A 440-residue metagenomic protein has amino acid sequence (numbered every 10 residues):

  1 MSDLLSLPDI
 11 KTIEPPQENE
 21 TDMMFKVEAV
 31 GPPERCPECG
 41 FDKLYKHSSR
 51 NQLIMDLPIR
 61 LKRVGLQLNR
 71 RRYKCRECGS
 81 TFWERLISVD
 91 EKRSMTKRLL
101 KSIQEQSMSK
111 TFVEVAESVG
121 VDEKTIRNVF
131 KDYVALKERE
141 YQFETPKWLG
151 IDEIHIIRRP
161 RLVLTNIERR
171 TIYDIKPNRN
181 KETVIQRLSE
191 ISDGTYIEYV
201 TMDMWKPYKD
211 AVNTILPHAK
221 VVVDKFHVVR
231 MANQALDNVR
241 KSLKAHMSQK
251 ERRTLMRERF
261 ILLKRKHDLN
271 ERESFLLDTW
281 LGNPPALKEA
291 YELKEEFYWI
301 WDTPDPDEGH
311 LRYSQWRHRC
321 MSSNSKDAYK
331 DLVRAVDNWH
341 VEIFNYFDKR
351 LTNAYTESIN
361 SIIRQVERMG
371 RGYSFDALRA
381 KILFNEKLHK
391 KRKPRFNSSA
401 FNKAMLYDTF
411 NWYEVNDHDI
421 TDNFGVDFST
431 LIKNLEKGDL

Functional and structural regions predicted by a protein language model:
M1-S80, E84-L86: Short, conserved DNA-binding cores of transcription-related domains
P33, E38, R158-P160, E168 (+5 more regions): Acidic/histidine-rich catalytic cores and adjacent linkers of DNA breakage/strand-transfer/modification proteins
G40, I54-I157, I191, T195-I197 (+1 more regions): Short, positively charged, Gly/Tyr-enriched micro-motifs that form contact patches at catalytic or ligand/partner
R127-A211, H218: RNase H-like nuclease fold core
T165-N166, I215-A219, L236-K241: Short secondary-structure boundary/capping segments
V228-Q249: Short alpha-helix plus adjacent loop in nuclease-associated cores
